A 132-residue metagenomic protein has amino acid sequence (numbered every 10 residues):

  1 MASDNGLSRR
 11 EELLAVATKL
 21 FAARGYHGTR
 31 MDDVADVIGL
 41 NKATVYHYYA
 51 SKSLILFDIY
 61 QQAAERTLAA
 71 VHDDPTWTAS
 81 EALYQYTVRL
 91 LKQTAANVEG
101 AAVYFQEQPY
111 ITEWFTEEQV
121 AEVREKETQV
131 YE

Functional and structural regions predicted by a protein language model:
R9-E12, V16, L20-L54, D58: Helix-turn-helix
R10, T18, A22, L68 (+2 more regions): Solvent-exposed, non-membrane alpha-helical residues enriched in polar/charged side chains
L14, F57, Y84, V88 (+1 more regions): An amphipathic alpha-helix signature
D58, H72-E99: Hydrophobic alpha-helical connector segments
Q61-T67: Short, basic, alpha-helical segments at the C-terminal edge of helix-turn-helix-like DNA-binding modules
Q62, R89, Q106-E107: Short acidic/histidine-centered micro-motifs embedded in hydrophobic/aromatic stretches that mark compact functional
H72, W114-E132: Amphipathic alpha-helical packing segments from all-alpha helical-bundle domains
T94-E117: Amphipathic alpha-helical segments used for helix-helix packing
